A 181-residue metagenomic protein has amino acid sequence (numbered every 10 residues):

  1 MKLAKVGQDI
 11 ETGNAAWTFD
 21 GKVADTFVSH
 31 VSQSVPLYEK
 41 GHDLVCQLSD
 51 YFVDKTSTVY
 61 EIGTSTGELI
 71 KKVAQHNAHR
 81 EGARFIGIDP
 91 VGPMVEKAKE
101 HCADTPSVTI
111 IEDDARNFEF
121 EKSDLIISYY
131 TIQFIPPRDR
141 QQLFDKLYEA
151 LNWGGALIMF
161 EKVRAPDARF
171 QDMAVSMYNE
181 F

Functional and structural regions predicted by a protein language model:
M1-T26: N-terminal, positively charged/glycine-rich alpha-helical extensions of SAM-dependent methyltransferases
L37-K55: Conserved alpha-helix/loop element of class I SAM-dependent methyltransferases that forms part of the SAM/SAH-binding
Y60, T66-R116: Class I SAM-dependent methyltransferase SAM/SAH-binding core
N117-E121: Short conserved loop adjoining the S-adenosyl-L-methionine
I127: A conserved beta-strand element that flanks and buttresses the S-adenosyl-L-methionine
Y130-F134: Short catalytic micro-motifs in class I SAM-dependent methyltransferases
Q141-W153: A short glycine-rich, Lys/Arg-flanked "PGG" loop and its adjoining helix->strand segment in the class I
I158-F181: Conserved class I S-adenosyl-L-methionine
